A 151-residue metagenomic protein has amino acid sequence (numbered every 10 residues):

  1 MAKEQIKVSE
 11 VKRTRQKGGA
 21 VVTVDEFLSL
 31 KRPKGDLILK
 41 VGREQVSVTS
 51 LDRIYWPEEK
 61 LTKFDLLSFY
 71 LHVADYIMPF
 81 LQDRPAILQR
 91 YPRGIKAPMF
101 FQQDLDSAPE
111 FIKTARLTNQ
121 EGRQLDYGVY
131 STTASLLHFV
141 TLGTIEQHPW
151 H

Functional and structural regions predicted by a protein language model:
M1-D36, K40: Intrinsically disordered, low-complexity regulatory tails
S29-K31, G35-L39, E44-H151: Active-site loop/lid in soluble adenylation, ligation, and acyl-transfer enzymes
